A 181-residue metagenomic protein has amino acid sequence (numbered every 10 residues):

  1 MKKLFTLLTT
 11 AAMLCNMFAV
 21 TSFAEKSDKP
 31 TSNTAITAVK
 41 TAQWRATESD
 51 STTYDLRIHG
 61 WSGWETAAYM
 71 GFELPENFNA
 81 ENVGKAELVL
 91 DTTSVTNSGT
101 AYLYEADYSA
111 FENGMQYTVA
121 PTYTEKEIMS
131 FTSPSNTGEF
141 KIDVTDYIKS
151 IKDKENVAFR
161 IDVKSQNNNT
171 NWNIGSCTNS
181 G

Functional and structural regions predicted by a protein language model:
K2-T10: Sec-dependent signal peptide recognition, specifically the positively charged N-region followed immediately by
F5, C15-F23: C-terminal segment of classical bacterial N-terminal signal peptides
E25-N77, S94, E105-S109, V163-N168 (+1 more regions): Flexible, small-residue-rich N-terminal segments that precede or flank a structured functional core
F72, E81-V95: A short beta-strand element within beta-rich, extracytoplasmic domains of secreted/secretory-pathway proteins
N79-K85, K152-E155: Short, charged, surface-exposed loops that flank catalytic or proteolytic processing sites
T92-V157: Beta-strand-rich interaction/scaffold domains
I148-S176: Ser/Thr/Pro-rich, low-complexity mucin-like regions that serve as glycosylated stalks/linkers or repetitive adhesive
